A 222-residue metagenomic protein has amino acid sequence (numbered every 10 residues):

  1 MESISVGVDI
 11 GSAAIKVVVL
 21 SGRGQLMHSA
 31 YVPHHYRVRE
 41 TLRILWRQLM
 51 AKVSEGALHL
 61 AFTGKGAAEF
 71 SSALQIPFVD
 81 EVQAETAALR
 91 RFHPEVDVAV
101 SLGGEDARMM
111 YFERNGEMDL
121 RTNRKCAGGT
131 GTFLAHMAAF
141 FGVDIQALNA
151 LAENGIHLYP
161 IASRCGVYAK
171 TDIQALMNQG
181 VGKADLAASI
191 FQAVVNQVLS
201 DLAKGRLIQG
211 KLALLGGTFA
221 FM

Functional and structural regions predicted by a protein language model:
M1-E81: N-terminal glycine/serine-rich phosphate-binding loop of ATP-dependent small-molecule kinases, especially carbohydrate
M1-R23, V96-R114, H157: Gly/Thr-rich phosphate-binding beta-strand-loop-beta motif of the actin/hexokinase/Hsp70
G22-A30, A67-F70, G116, T171-K183 (+1 more regions): Gly-rich Lys/Arg/Thr-decorated short loops/hinges at beta-loop-alpha junctions or inter-strand turns that position
V38, G116-H157: Glycine-rich phosphate-binding loop plus the immediately following alpha-helix
G66, K204-M222: Glycine-rich phosphate-binding loops at beta-strand->alpha-helix junctions
F70-Q83, A87-V98, L102-R124: Active-site phosphate-binding/coordination module
A169-D201: Adenine-nucleotide phosphate-binding core of ATP-dependent small-molecule kinases
